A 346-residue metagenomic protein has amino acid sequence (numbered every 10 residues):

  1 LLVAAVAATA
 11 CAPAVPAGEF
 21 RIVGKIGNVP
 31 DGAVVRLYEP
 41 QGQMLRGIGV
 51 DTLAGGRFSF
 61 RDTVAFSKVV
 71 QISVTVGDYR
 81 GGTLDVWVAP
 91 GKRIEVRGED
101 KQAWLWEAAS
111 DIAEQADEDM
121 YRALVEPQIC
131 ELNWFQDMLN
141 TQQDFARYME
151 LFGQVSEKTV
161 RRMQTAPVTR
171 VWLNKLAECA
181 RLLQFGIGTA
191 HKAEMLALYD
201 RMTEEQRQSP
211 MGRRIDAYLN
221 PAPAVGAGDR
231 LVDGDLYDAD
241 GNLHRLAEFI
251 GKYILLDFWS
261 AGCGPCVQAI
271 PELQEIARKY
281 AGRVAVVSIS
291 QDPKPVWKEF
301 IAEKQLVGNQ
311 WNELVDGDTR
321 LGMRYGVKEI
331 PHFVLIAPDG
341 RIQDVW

Functional and structural regions predicted by a protein language model:
L1-A10: Bacterial N-terminal signal peptides
C11-E157, R161: A non-transmembrane, solvent-exposed segment enriched in polar/low-complexity residues
I129-N133, A166-F185, R213: Amphipathic alpha-helical repeat scaffolds of TPR domains
V155, T159, H191-R201, R230-G234: Alpha-helical repeat scaffolds
R213-L246, G308-N309: N-terminal "domain-start" segment that seeds a small globular fold
Y237, V287, I301-D339: Short, internal strand/loop/helix patches that form the active-site neighborhood or redox-interaction surface
I250-G251, D257-R278, S288: Conserved redox-active cysteine motifs that mediate thiol-disulfide chemistry, especially di-cysteine Cys-X(1-2)-Cys
Q343-W346: Short beta-strand in the C-terminal region of the ABC ATPase nucleotide-binding domain
